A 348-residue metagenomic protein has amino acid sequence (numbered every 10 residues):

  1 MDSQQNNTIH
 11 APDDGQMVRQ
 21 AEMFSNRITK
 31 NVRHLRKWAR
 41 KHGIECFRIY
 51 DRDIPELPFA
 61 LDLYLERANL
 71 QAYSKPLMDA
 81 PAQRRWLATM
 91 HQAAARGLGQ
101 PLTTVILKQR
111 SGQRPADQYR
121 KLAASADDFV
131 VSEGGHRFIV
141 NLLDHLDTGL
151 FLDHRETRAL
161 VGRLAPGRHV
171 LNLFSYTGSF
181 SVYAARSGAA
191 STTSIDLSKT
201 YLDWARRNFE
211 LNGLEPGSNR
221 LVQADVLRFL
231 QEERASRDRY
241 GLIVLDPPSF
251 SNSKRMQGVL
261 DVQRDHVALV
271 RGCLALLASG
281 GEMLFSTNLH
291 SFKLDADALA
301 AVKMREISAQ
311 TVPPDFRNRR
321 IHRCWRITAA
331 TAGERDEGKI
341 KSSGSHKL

Functional and structural regions predicted by a protein language model:
M1-R67, Y73: Non-catalytic accessory regions of SAM-dependent methyltransferases
P55-D62, R85-F151, A159: Non-catalytic substrate-recognition/targeting regions of SAM-dependent transferases
G167-L173: Conserved class I S-adenosyl-L-methionine
T177-A189: Conserved SAM-binding loop of SAM-dependent methyltransferases across substrates and taxa, primarily the Class I
S191-D196: Conserved SAM-binding motif I beta-strand of class I
T200-R239: S-adenosyl-L-methionine
V226-K303: S-adenosylmethionine
A268, G281-L348: C-terminal catalytic and target-recognition region of SAM-dependent MTase-like enzymes, primarily methyltransferases
